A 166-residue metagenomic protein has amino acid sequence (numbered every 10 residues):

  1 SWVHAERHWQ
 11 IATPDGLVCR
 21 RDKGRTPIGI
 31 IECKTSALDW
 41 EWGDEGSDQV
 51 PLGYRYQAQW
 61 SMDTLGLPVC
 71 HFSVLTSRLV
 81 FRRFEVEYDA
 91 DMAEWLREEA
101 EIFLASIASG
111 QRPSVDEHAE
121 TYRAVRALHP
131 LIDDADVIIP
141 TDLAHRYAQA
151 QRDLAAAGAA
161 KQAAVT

Functional and structural regions predicted by a protein language model:
S1-T166: Accessory terminal regions of nucleic-acid processing enzymes
